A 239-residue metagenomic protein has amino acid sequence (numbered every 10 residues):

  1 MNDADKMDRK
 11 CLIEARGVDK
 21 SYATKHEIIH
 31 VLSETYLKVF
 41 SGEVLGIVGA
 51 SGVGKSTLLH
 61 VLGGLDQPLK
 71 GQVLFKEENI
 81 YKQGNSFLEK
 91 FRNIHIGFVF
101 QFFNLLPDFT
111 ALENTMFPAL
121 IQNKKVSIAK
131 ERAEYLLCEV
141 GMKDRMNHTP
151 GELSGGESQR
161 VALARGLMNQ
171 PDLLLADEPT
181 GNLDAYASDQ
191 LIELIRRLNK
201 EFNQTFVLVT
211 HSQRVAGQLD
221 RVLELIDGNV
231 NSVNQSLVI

Functional and structural regions predicted by a protein language model:
M1-S21, N231-I239: ABC-family P-loop ATPase nucleotide-binding domain
L12-Q218, V222-L225: ABC family nucleotide-binding domain
